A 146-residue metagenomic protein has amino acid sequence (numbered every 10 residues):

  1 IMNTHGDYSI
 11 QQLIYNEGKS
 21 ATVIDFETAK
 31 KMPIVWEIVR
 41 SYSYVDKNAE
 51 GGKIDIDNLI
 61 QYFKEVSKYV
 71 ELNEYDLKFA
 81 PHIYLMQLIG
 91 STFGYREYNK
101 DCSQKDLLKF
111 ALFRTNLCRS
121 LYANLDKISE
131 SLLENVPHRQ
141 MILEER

Functional and structural regions predicted by a protein language model:
I1-W36, R146: Active-site acidic catalytic loop and adjacent metal/ATP-binding pocket of ATP-dependent phosphoryl transfer enzymes
D7, P33, I54-I56, N124: Poly-acidic low-complexity segments
T28-M32, I56, L108: Short, conserved loop/turn and helix-capping segments at secondary-structure boundaries that abut family-defining
V35-E71, L85-C102: Active-site activation/catalytic loop segments of kinase-like enzymes and analogous catalytic loops in related
L72-D76: Helix N-cap / loop-to-helix initiation motif
H82: Active-site-adjacent helix/loop segment of glycosyltransferases that harbors family-specific signature motifs
S91-R146: ATP/Mg2+ or Mg2+-diphosphate-binding catalytic cores that bind nucleotide phosphates or diphosphates via glycine-rich
